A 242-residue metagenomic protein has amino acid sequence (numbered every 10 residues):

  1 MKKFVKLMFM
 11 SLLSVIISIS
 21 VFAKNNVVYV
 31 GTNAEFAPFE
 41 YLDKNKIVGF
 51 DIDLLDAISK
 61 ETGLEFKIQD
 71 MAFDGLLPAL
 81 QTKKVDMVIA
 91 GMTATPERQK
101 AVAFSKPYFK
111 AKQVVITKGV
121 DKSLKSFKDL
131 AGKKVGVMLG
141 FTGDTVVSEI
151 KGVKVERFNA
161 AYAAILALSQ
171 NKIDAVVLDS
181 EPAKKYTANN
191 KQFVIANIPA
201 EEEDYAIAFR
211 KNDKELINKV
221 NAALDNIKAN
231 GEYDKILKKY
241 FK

Functional and structural regions predicted by a protein language model:
K24, E65, T142-E156, K191-P199 (+1 more regions): Ligand-binding clefts/hinges and TM-proximal coupling segments of bilobed small-molecule sensing domains
N25-M92: Extracytoplasmic small-molecule ligand-binding "clamshell" domains of the periplasmic binding protein/Venus flytrap
Y29, L64-E65, Q81-A90, K133-K134 (+3 more regions): Alpha-to-beta junction loops
A34, F109-T117, K184-D225: Periplasmic-binding protein-like
I52-E61, K128, L139-F141, A206-K242: Extended ligand-binding regions for polar small-molecule ligands
K67-P78, K122, L139-T142, E156-Q170 (+1 more regions): Short helix-initiation/N-cap motifs at beta->coil->alpha
M92-K100, V146-E149, D174-E201: A ligand-binding cleft/hinge motif common to bilobed small-molecule-binding domains
K118-K134: Flexible hinge/capping segments at coil-to-helix
